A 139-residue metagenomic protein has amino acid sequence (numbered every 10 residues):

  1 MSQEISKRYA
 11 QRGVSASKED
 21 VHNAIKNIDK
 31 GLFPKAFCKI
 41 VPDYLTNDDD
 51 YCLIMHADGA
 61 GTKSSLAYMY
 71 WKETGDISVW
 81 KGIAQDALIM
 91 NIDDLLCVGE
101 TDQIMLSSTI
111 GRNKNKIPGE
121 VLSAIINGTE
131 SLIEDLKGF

Functional and structural regions predicted by a protein language model:
M1-V79, V98, T109, A124-F139: Extreme N-terminal cap/leader segments of soluble proteins
S78-D86, G119: Short, conserved micro-motifs enriched in small and acidic residues
A84-L95, G128-L132: Short, well-ordered amphipathic alpha-helical segments that serve as non-catalytic structural scaffolds within diverse
L95-L96, T101-Q103: Proline/glycine-anchored alpha-helix kink/cap motifs
D102-I104, G119-E120, E134: Short, polar/acidic, helix-capping and beta-turn segments at strand->helix junctions that line the mouths
D102-N113: Glycine- and acidic-rich phosphate- and metal-coordinating loops
N113-S123: Short glycine/threonine-rich loop-to-helix capping motif typified by GTGT followed within a few residues by an Asp-Pro
